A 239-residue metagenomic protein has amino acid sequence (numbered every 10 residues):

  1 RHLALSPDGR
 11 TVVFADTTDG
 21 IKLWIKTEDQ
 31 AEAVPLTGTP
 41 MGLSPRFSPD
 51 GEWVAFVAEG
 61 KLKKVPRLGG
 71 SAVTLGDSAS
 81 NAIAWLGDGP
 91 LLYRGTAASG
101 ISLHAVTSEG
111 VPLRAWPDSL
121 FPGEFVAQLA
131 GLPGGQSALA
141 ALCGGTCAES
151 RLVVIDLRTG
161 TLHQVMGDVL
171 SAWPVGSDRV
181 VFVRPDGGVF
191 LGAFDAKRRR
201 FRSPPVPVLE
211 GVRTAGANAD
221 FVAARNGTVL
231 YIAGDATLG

Functional and structural regions predicted by a protein language model:
R1-G239: Acidic, proline/glycine-rich low-complexity intrinsically disordered segments
